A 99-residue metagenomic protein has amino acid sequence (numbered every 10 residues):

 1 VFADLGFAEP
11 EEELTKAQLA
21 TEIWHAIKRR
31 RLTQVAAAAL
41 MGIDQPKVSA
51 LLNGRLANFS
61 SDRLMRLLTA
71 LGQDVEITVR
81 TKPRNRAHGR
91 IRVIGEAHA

Functional and structural regions predicted by a protein language model:
V1-T21, R86-A99: N-terminal flexible/basic segments that precede or flank functional cores
A17-R31: Short, amphipathic alpha-helical "recognition" segments used to contact nucleic acids or chromatin
I27, A38, L68: The alpha-helix within a helix-turn-helix
R31-S49: Short alpha-helical DNA-recognition segment
L52, V79: DNA major-groove recognition helix of helix-turn-helix
R55-S60: Short, solvent-exposed alpha-helical "recognition" segments
D62-T78: DNA major-groove recognition helix of helix-turn-helix/homeodomain DNA-binding modules
